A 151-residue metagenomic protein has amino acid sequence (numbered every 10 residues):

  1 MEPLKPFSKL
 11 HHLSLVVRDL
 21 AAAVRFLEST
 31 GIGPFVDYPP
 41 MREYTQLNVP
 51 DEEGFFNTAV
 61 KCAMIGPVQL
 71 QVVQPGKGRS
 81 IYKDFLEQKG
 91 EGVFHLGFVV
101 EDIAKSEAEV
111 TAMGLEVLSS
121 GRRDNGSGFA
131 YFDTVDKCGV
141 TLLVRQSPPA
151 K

Functional and structural regions predicted by a protein language model:
M1-K5, K83-K89: Short, flexible, solvent-exposed loop/turn segments with mixed acidic/basic and small polar residues
M1-L4, L15, Q71, E107-K151: Vicinal oxygen chelate
M1-V49: Long, hydrophobic N-terminal alpha-helical segment
L10-R18, K61-Q69, F85-D102: Vicinal oxygen chelate
A21-M41, E87-E91, E101-D124: Extended intrinsically disordered, low-complexity coil regions enriched in Ser, Thr, Gly, Ala and often Pro
A22-L27, L70-V73, H95: Short acidic/polar alpha-helix capping motifs at helix-coil junctions
G33-D84, G128-P149: Conserved short beta-strand elements that form part of the metal-binding/catalytic scaffold of enzyme active sites
